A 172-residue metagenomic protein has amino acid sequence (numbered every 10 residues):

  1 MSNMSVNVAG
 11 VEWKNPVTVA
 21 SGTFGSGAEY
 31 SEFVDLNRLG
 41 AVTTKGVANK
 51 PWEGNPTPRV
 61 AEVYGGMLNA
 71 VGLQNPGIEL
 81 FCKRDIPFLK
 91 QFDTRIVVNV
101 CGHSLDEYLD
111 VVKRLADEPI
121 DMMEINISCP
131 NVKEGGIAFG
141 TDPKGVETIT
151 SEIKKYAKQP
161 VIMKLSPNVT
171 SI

Functional and structural regions predicted by a protein language model:
M1-I172: Flavin-dependent oxidoreductase catalytic cores
